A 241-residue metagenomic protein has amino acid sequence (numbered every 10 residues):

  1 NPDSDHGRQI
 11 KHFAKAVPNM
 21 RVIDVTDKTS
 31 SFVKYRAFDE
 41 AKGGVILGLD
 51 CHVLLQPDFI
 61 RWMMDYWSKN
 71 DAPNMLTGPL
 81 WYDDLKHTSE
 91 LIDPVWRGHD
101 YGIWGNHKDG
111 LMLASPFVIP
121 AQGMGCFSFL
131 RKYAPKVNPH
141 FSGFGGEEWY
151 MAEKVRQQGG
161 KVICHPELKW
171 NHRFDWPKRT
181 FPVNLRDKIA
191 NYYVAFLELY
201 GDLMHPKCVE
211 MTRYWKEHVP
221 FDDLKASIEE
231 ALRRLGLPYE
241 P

Functional and structural regions predicted by a protein language model:
N1, D50-L54: The conserved acidic donor/metal-binding loop of glycosyltransferases
N1-D24: Acidic donor-binding segment of Leloir-type glycosyltransferases
H6-Q9, V25-A41: Glycine-rich, basic loop-to-helix element that forms the pyrophosphate-binding segment of sugar-nucleotide handling
I46: Short aromatic/hydrophobic "clamp" motif used to bind/position activated sugar donors
L54, D58-G98: Conserved donor NDP-sugar-binding/catalytic core segment of glycosyltransferases
W62-M63, F127, K132-V137, S142-L168: A short, conserved alpha-helix in the catalytic core of glycosyltransferases
N106-S128: A recurrent flexible, glycine/aromatic-enriched loop bordering the glycosyltransferase active site that acts as
G123-M124, P182-P241: Terminal low-complexity segments of carbohydrate-biosynthetic enzymes
